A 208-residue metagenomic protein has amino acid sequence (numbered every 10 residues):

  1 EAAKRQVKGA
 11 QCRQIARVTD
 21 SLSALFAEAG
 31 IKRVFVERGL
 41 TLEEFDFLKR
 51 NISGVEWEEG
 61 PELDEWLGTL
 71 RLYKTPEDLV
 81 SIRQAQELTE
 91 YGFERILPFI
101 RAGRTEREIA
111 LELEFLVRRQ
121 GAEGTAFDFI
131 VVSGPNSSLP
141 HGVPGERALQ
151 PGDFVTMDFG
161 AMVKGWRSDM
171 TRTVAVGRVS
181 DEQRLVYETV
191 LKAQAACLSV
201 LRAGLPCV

Functional and structural regions predicted by a protein language model:
E1-V208: Active-site neighborhoods and metal-handling regions in enzymes and metal-associated proteins
